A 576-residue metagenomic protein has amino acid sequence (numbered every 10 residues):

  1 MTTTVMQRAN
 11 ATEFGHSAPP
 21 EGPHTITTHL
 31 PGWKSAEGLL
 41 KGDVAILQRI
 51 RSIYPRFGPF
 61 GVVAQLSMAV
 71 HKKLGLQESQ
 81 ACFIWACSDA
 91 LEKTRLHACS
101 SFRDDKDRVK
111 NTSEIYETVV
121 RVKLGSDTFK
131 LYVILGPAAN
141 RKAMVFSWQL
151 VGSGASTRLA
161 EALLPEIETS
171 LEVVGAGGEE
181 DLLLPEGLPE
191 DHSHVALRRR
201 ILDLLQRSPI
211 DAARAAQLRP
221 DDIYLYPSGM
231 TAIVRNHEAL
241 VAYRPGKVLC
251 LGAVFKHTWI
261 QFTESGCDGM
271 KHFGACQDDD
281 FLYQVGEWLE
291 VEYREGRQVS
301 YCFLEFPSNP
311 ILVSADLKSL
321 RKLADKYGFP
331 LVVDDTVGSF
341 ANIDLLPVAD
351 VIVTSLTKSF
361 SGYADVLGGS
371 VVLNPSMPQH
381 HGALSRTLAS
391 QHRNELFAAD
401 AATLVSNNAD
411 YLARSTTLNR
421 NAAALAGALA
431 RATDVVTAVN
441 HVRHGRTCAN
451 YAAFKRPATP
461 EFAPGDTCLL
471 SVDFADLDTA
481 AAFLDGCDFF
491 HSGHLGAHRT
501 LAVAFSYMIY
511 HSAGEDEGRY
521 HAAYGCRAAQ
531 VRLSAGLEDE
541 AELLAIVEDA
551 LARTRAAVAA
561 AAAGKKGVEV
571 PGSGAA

Functional and structural regions predicted by a protein language model:
M1-R219, I233, K271-S300, L317 (+1 more regions): PLP-dependent enzyme catalytic core of the Aspartate aminotransferase-like
G32-A36, L40, L188, H192 (+2 more regions): Active-site C-terminal subdomain of aminotransferase-like
A215, R219-N440, A561, E569: Conserved PLP-enzyme active-site core in the AAT-like
P220, G246, A401, G465-L469 (+1 more regions): Short, solvent-exposed beta-strand edge segments and adjacent coil->beta transition regions
E238, A315, D485, I546-E548: Short coil/turn segments at secondary-structure boundaries
S265, G486-F489, D549-A552: Short, solvent-exposed amphipathic alpha-helical segments in soluble enzyme and RNA/protein-processing domains
